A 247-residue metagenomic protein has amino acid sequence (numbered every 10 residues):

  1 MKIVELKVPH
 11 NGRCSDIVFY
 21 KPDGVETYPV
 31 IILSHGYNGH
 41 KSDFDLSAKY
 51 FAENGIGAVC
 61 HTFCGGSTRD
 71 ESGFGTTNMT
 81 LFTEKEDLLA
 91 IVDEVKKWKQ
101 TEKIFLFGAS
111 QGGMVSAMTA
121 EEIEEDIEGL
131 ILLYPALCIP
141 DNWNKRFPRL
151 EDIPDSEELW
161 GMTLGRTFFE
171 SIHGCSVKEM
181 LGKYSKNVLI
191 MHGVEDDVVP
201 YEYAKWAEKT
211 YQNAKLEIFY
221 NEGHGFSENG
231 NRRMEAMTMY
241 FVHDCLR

Functional and structural regions predicted by a protein language model:
M1-G24: N-terminal cap/lid segment of alpha/beta-hydrolase-fold proteins
Y37-K49: The serine-hydrolase catalytic nucleophile loop
D43, T77-K97: Alpha/beta-hydrolase active-site loop
A48-S72: Conserved alpha/beta-hydrolase
M118, E122-L164: Hydrolase active-site cap/lid region
Y184, I190-H192, D196: Short beta-strand/loop motif that positions the catalytic acidic residue of the alpha/beta-hydrolase fold
K186, P200-K209: Short alpha-helix in the alpha/beta-hydrolase fold that links the catalytic acid
E222-E235: Catalytic histidine-centered segment of alpha/beta-hydrolase-like enzymes
